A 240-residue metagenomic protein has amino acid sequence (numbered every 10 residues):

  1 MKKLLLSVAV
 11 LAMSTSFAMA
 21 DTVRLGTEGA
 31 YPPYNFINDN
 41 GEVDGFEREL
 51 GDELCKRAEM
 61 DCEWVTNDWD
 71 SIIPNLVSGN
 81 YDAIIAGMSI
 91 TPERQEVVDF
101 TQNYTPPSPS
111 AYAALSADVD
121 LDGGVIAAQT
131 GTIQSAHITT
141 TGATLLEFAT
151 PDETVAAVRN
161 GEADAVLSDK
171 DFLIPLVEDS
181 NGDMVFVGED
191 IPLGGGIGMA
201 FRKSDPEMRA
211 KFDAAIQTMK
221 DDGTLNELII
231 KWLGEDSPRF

Functional and structural regions predicted by a protein language model:
T15-A20: Sec/Tat signal peptide C-region and signal peptidase I cleavage site
D21-M88, D222: Extracytoplasmic small-molecule ligand-binding "clamshell" domains of the periplasmic binding protein/Venus flytrap
G29, P106-A111, I174, E178-Q217 (+1 more regions): Periplasmic-binding protein-like
R48, W64-P74, T130-G131, L146-N160 (+2 more regions): Short helix-initiation/N-cap motifs at beta->coil->alpha
R48-R57, S116-V125, Q129-I133, G196-E235: Extended ligand-binding regions for polar small-molecule ligands
M60, S89, R94, F100-L146: A conserved helix-loop-strand patch within extracytoplasmic ligand-binding domains of the periplasmic binding
D61, I133-E153, F186-V187, I216-F240: Ligand-binding clefts/hinges and TM-proximal coupling segments of bilobed small-molecule sensing domains
S71, M88-V97, D164-L193: A ligand-binding cleft/hinge motif common to bilobed small-molecule-binding domains
